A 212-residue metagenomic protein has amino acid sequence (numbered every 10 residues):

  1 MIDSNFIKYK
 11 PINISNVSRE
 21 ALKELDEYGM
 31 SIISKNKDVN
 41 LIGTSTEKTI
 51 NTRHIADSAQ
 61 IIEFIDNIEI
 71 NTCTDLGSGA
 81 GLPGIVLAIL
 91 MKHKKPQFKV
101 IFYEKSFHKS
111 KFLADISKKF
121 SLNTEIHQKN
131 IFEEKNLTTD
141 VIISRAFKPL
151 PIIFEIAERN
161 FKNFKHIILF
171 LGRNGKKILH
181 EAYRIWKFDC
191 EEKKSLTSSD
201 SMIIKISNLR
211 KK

Functional and structural regions predicted by a protein language model:
M1-I68, T74, H108-L122: Class I SAM-dependent transferase core
I32, F170-L171, I206: Residue-level signal for inorganic ion chemistry
A59-D140: Conserved SAM/SAH cofactor-binding pocket of Class I
K99, N123-E125, H166, K187-E191: Conserved beta-strand segments of alpha/beta enzyme cores
K105, F170-N174: Short strand-turn motif at the edge of the Rossmann-like AdoMet-binding core
I143: A conserved beta-strand element that flanks and buttresses the S-adenosyl-L-methionine
F154-I167: A short glycine-rich, Lys/Arg-flanked "PGG" loop and its adjoining helix->strand segment in the class I
N174-K212: Active-site capping/gating segments
